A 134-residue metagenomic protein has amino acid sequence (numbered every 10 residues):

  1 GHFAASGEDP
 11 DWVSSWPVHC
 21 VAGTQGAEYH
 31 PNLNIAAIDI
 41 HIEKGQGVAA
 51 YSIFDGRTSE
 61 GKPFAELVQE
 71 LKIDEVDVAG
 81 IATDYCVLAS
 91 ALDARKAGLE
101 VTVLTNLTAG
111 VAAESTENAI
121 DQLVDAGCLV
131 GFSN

Functional and structural regions predicted by a protein language model:
G1-E75: Active-site alpha/beta core segments
G7, Q46, T83-Y85, T108: Short, glycine/serine-rich, charged loops/turns that create anion-binding and catalytic segments at active sites
P17, E28-I40, E114-N134: Structural recognition of alpha->loop->beta junctions
G23, K44-G45, L104, G131-S133: Conserved beta-strand termini and adjacent loop/short-helix elements that scaffold enzyme active sites in alpha/beta
K62-E66, E100, N118: A generic "structured core" feature
I73, L99, C128: Short phosphate-binding/catalytic loops that engage adenosine nucleotides
D77-G80, E100-A113, S133-N134: A short glycine-rich beta-strand->turn/loop micro-motif centered on a GG-aromatic cluster
Y85-K96: Histidine-anchored nucleotide/phosphate-binding helix
